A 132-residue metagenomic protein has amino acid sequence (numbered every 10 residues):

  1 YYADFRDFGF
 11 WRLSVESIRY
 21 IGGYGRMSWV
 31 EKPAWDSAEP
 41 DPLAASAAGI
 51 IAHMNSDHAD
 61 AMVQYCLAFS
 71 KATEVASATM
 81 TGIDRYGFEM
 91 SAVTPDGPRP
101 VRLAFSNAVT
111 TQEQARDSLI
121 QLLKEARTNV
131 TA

Functional and structural regions predicted by a protein language model:
Y1-A132: C-terminal edge-of-domain segments
